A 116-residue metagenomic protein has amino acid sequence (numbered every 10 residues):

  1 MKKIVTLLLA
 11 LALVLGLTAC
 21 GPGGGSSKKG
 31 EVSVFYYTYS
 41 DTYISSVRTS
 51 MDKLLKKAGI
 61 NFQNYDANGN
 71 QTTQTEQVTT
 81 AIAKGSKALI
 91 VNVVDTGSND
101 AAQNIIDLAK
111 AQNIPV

Functional and structural regions predicted by a protein language model:
M1-L11: Positively charged n-region of N-terminal signal peptides that target proteins for export
L9, L17-T18: Hydrophobic alpha-helical targeting segments used for export or membrane insertion
L13, C20-V116: A residue-level marker of the well-folded mature domains of exported/periplasmic proteins
